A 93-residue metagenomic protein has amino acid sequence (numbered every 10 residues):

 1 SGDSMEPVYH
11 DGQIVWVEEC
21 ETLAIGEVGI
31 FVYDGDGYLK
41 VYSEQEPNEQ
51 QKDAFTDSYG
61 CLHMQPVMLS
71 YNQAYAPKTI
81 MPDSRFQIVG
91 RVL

Functional and structural regions predicted by a protein language model:
S1-L93: Acidic/glycine-rich C-terminal interaction modules and beta/coil loop segments that lie outside canonical DNA-binding
